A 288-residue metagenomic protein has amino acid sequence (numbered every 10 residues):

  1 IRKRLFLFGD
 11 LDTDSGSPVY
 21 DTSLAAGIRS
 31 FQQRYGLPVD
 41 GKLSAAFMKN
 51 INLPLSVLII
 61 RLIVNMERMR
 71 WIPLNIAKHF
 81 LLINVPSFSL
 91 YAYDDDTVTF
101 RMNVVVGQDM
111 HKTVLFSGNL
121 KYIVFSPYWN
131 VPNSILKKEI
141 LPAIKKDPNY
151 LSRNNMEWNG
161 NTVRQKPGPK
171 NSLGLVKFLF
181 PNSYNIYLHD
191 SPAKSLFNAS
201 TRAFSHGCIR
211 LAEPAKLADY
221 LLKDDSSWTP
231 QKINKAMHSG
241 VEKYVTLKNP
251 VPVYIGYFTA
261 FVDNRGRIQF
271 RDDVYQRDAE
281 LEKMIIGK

Functional and structural regions predicted by a protein language model:
I1-K288: Well-ordered beta-sheet/strand-loop patches within structured domains
